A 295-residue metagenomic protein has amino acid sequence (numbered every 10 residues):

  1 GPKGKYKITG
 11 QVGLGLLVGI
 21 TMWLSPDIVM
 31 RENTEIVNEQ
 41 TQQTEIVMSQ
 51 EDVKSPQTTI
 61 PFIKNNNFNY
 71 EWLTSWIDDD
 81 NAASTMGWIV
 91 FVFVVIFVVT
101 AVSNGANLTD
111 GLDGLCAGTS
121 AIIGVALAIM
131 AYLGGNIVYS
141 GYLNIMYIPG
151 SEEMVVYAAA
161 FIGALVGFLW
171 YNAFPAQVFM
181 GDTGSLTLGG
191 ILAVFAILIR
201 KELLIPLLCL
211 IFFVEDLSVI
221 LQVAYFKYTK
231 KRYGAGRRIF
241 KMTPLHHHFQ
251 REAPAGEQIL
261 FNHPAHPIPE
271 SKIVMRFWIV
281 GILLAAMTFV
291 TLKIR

Functional and structural regions predicted by a protein language model:
G1-G10: Membrane-interfacial loop-to-helix junctions in multi-pass inner-membrane proteins
G1-P2, N81-A82, A265-I268: Short, Lys/Arg-rich N-terminal segment immediately upstream of the first membrane anchor
L17-I28, E32-T58, V90-R295: Alpha-helical transmembrane segments
I63-F97, S103, V274-F277: Individual transmembrane alpha-helix segments
